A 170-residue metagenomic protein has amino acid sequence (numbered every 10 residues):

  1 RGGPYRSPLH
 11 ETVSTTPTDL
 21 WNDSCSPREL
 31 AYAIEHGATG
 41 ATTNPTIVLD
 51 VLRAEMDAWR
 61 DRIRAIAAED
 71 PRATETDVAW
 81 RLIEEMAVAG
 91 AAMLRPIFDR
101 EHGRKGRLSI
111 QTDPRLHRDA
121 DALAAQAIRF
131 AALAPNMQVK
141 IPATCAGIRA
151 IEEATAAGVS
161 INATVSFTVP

Functional and structural regions predicted by a protein language model:
R1-R28, Y32: N- or domain-start disorder-to-order transition segments that initiate the globular core
W21-N22, N136-T144, V159-V169: Catalytic beta/alpha-barrel core
E29-R60: An N-terminal structural lobe/cap that precedes and organizes the functional/catalytic core across diverse proteins
G37-G40, A134-P135, A150-I161: Glycine-enriched alpha-helix->loop->beta-strand junction motifs that scaffold or abut catalytic
I47-L49, E55-A146, A150: Active-site beta->alpha loop and helix N-cap motifs at the rims of alpha/beta catalytic domains
V48-L49, T168-P170: Short gly/pro/ser/thr-enriched loop/turn and capping motifs at secondary-structure boundaries
I148-R149, E153, S166-T168: Short glycine/proline-centered loop/turn elements that form peptide/ligand docking sites
